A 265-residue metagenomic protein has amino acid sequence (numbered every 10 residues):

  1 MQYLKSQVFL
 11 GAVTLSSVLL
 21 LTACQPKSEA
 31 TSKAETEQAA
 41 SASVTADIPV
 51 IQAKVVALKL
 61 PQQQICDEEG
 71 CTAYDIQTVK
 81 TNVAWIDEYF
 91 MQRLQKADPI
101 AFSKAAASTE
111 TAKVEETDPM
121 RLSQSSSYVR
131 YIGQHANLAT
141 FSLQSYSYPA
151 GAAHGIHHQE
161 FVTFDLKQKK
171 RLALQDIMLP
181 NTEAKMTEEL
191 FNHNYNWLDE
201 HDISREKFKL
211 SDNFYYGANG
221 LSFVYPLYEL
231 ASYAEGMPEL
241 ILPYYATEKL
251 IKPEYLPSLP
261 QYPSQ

Functional and structural regions predicted by a protein language model:
Q2-V13: Bacterial N-terminal signal peptides that target proteins for export
L20-A23: C-terminal motif of bacterial Sec signal peptides marking the signal peptidase cleavage site
Q25-Q265: Compositionally biased intrinsically disordered regions enriched in Thr/Gly
